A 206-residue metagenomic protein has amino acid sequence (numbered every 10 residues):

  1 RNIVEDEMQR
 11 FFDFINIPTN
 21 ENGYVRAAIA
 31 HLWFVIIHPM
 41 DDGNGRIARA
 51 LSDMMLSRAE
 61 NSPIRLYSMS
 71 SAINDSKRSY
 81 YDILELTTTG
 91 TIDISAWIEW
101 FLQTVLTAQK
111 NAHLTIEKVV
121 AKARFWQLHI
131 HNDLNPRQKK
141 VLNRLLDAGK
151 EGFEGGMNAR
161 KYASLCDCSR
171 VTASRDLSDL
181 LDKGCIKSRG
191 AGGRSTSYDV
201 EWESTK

Functional and structural regions predicted by a protein language model:
R1-I116: Phosphate/pyrophosphate-binding active-site loops
I116-D147: Short alpha-helical segments that sit at the start of domains
E151-L165: Short acidic, hydrophobic short linear motifs in intrinsically disordered regions
N158, S188-K206: Short, cationic-aromatic polyanion-contact patches
S169-R170: Short coil turns linking two alpha-helices in DNA-binding domains
L177-S178: Short, hydrophobic-biased segments on the C-terminal half of alpha helices that form "recognition helices"
G184: Glycine-centered, phosphate/nucleic-acid-interacting loop/turn motifs that mediate DNA/RNA or nucleotide
